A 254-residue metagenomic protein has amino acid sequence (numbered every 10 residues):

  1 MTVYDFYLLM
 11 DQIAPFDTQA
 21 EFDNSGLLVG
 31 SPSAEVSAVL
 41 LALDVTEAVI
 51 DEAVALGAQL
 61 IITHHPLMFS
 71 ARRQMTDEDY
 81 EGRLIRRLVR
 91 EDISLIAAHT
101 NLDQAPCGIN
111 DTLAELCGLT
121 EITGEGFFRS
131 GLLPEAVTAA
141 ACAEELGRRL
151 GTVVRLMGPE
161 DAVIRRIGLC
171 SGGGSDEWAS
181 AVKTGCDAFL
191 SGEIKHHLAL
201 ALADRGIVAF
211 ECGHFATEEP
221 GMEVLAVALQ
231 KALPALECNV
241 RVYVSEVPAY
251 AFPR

Functional and structural regions predicted by a protein language model:
M1-R254: Hydrophobic structural segments
